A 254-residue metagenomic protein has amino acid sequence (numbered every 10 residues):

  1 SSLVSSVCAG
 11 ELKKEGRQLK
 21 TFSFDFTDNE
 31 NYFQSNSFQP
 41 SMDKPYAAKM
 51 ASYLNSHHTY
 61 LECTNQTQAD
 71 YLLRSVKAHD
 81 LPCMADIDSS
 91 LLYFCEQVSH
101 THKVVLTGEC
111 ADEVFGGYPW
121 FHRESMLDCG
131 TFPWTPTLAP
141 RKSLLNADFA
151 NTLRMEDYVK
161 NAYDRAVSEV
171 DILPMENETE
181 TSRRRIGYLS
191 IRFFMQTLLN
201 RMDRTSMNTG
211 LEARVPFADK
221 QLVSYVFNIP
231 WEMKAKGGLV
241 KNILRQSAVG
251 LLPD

Functional and structural regions predicted by a protein language model:
S1-M175, S182-I186, R201-L251: ATP-dependent adenylate-handling active sites, centered on carboxylate activation for C-N bond formation
S190-L198: Core structural elements
